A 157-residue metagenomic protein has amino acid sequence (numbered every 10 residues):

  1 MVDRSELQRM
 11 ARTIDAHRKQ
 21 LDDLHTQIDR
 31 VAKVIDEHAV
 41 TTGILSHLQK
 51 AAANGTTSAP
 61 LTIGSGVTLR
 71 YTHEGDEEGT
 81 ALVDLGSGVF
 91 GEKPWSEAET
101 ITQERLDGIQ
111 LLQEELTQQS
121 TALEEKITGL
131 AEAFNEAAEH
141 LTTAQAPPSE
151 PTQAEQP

Functional and structural regions predicted by a protein language model:
M1-P157: Intrinsically disordered, low-complexity regulatory regions in eukaryotic proteins
